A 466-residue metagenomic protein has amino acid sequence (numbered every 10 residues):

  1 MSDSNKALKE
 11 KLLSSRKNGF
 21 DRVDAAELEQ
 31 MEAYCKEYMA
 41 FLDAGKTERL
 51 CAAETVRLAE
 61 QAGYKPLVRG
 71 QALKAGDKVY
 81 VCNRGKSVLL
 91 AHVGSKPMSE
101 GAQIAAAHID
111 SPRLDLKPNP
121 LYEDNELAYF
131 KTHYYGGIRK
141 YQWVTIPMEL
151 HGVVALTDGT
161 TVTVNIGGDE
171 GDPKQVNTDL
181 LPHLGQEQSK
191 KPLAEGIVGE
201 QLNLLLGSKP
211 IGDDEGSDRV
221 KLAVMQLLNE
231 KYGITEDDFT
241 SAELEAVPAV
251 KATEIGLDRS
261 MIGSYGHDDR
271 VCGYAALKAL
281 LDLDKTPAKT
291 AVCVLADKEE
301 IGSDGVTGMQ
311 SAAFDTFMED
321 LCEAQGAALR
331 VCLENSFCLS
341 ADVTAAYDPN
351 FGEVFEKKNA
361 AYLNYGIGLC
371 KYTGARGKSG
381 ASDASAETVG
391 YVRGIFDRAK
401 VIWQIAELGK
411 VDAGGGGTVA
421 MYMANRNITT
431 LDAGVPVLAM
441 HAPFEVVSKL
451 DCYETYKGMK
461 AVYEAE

Functional and structural regions predicted by a protein language model:
M1-E466: N-terminal hydrophobic/helix-forming segments and targeting peptides
